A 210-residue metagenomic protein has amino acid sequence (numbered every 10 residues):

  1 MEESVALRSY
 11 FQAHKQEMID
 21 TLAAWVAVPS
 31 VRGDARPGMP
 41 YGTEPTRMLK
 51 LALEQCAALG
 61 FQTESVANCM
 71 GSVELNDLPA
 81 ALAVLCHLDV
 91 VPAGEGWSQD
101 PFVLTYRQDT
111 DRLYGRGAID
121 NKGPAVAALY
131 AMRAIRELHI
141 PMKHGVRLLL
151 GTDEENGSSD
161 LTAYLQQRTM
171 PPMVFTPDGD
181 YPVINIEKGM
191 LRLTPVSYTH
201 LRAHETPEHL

Functional and structural regions predicted by a protein language model:
E2-G94: N-terminal helical capping/dimerization or prosegment-like subdomains of hydrolases acting on amide or phosphate bonds
A23, S72, R147, R192-V196: Beta-strand secondary-structure signal
E74-N76, D178, V196-Y198: Solvent-exposed residues in well-ordered beta-strands and their adjoining turns, especially edge/terminal strands
N76, G96-W97, I186-G189: Short glycine/proline-enriched turns and hinge-like loops at secondary-structure junctions
A81-V146, L150: Active-site metal-coordination/substrate-binding segment of hydrolases, especially metallo-dependent peptidases
Q99-V103, L165-Q167, R192-L193, P207: Glycine-rich, phosphate-binding/catalytic loops in enzymes
N121-R192: Acidic/histidine-rich catalytic neighborhood of metal-dependent amide-processing enzymes
T199-E208: Conserved small/polar residues in nucleotide/adenosyl-binding loops
